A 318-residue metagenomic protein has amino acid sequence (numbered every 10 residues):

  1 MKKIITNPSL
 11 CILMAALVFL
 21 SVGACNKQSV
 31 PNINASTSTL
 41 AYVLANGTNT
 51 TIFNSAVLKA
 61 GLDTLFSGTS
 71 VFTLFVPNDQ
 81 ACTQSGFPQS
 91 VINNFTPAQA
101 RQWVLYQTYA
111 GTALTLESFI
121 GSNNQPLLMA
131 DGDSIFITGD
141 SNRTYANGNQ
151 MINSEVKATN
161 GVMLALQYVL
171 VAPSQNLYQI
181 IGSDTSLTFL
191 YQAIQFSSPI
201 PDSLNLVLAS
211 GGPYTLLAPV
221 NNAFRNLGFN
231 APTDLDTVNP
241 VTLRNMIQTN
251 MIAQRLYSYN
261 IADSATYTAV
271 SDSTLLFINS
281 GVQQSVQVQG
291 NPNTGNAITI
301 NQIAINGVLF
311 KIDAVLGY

Functional and structural regions predicted by a protein language model:
M1-L13: Bacterial N-terminal signal peptides that target proteins for export
I4-N7, S21-Y318: Mature, structured domains of secreted/extracytosolic soluble proteins
C11-V22: Bacterial N-terminal signal peptides
